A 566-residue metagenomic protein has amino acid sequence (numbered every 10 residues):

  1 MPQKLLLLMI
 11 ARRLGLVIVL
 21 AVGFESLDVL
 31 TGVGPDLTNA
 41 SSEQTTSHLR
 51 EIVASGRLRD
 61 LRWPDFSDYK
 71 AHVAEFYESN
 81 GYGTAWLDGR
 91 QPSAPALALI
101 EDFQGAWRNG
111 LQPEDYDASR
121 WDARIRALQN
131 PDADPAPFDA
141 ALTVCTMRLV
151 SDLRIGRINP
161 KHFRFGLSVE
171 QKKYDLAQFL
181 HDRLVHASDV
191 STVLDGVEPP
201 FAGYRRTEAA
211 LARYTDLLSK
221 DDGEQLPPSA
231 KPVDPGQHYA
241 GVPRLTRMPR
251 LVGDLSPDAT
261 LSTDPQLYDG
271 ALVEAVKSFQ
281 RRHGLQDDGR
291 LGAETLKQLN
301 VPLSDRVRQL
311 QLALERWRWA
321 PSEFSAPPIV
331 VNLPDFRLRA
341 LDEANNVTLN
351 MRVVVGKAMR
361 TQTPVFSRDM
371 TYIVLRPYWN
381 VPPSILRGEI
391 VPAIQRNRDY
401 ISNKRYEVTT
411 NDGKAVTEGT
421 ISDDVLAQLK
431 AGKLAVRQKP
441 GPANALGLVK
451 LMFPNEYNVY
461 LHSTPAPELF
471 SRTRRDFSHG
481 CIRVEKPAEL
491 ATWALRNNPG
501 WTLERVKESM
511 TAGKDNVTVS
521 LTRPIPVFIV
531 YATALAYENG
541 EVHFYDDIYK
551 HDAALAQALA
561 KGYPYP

Functional and structural regions predicted by a protein language model:
P2-L16: Bacterial N-terminal signal peptides that target proteins for export
R13-D28: Bacterial N-terminal signal peptides
V29-V33: Sec/Tat signal peptide C-region and signal peptidase I cleavage site
G34-E170: Cationic-aromatic interfacial patches
G34-H72, F76-E78, V144-R148, L167-Y174 (+1 more regions): Well-ordered beta-sheet/strand-loop patches within structured domains
